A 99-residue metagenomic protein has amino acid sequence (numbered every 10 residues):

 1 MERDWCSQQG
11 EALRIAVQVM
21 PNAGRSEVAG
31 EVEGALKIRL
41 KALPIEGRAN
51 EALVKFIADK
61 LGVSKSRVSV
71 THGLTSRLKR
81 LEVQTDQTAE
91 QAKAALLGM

Functional and structural regions predicted by a protein language model:
M1-K55, K65, S69-T75, K79-M99: Contiguous, often N-terminal, cationic amphipathic patches that form binding interfaces
A58: The alpha-helix within a helix-turn-helix
